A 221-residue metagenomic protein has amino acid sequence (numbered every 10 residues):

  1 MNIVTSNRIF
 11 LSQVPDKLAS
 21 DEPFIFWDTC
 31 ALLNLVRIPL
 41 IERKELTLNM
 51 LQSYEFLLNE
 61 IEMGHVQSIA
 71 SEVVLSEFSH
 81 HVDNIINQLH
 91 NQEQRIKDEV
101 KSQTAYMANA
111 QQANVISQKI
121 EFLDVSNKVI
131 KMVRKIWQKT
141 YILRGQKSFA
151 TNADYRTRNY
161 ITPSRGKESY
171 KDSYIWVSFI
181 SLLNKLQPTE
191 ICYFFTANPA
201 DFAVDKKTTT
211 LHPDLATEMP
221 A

Functional and structural regions predicted by a protein language model:
N2-C192, A200-A221: Active-site-proximal, substrate-binding regions of enzyme catalytic domains and RNA-binding/basic surfaces
A197: Cofactor-binding loop segments of dinucleotide-utilizing enzymes, especially the Rossmann-like FAD- and NAD(P)+-binding
